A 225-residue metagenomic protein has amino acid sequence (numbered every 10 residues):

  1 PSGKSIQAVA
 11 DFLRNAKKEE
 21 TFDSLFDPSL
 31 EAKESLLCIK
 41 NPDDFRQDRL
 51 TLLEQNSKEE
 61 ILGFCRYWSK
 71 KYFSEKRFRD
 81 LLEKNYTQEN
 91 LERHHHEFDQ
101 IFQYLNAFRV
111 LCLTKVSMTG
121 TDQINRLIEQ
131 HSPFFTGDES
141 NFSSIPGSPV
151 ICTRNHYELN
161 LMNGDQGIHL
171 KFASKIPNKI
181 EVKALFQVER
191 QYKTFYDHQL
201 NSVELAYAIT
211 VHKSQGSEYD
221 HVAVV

Functional and structural regions predicted by a protein language model:
P1-V150, H156-L159: Conserved helicase motor core of P-loop NTPases
R126-V225: Conserved nucleotide-binding/hydrolysis modules and their immediate coupling elements across P-loop/ASCE NTPase motors
